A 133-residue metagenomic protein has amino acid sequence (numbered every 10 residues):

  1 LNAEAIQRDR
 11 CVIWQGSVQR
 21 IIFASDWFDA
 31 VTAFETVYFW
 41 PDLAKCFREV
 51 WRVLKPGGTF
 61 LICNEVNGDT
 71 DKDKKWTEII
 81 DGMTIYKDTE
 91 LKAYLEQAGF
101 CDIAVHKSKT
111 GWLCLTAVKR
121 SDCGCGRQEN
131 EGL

Functional and structural regions predicted by a protein language model:
A3-D9, P56-G57: Short helix-capping segments at alpha-helix termini
I6-I21: Conserved SAM-binding strand-loop segment of SAM-dependent methyltransferases
W14, T32, L61: Conserved Rossmann-like nucleotide-binding pocket used by diverse enzymes that bind dinucleotide cofactors
Q19-V31: A short acidic, Gly/Pro-enriched loop at the edge of an enzyme's catalytic core that lines a small-molecule cofactor
D29-L43: A short SAM/SAH-binding and catalytic strip from SAM-dependent methyltransferases
A44-P56: A short glycine-rich, Lys/Arg-flanked "PGG" loop and its adjoining helix->strand segment in the class I
R48, G58-T116: C-terminal alpha-helical "lid/dimerization" subdomain adjacent to the S-adenosyl-L-methionine
L115-L133: C-terminal lobe and adjacent flexible extensions of AdoMet/dcAdoMet transferase-like proteins
